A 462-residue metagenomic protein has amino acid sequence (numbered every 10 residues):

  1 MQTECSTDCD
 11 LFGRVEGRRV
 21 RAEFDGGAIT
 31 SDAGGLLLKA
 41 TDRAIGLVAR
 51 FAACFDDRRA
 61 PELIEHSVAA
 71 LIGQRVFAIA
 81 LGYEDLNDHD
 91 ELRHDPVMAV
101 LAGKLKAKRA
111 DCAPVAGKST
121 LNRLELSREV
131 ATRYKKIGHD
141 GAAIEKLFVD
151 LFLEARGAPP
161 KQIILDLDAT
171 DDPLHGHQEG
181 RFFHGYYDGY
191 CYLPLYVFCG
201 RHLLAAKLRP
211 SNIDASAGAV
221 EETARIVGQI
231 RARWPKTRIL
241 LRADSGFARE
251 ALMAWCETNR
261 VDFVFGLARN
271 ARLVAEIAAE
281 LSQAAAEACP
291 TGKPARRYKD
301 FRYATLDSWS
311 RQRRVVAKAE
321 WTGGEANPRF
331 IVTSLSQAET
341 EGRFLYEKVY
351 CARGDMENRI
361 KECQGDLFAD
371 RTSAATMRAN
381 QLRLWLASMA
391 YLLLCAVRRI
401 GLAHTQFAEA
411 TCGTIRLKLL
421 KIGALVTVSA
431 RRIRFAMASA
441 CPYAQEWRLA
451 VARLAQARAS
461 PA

Functional and structural regions predicted by a protein language model:
M1-G189, L193-D214, A219-R233, R398 (+1 more regions): Dynamic "connector" segments at or just before major functional cores
E4-F24, D262-G365, A424, L449-A462: An anionic, glycine-rich sequence signature occurring as long contiguous blocks
T41, L345-L382, L386, A390-V397: Short amphipathic alpha-helical "interface-anchor" segments enriched in bulky aromatics
P61-A70, A374-L384, A410: Structural motif
D90-L92, L105-A107, I239, G401-T411: Short, glycine/acidic-rich hinge or "gate" loops at secondary-structure transitions that mediate conformational
D168, R238-A248: Acidic/histidine-rich, metal-coordinating catalytic segments
M253-D262: Short, surface-exposed basic-aromatic patches at helix termini and helix-loop junctions that form
D366-F368, R378-Q381, A403-L419: A glycine-rich phosphate-binding loop feature that marks nucleotide/adenosyl-phosphate handling sites
